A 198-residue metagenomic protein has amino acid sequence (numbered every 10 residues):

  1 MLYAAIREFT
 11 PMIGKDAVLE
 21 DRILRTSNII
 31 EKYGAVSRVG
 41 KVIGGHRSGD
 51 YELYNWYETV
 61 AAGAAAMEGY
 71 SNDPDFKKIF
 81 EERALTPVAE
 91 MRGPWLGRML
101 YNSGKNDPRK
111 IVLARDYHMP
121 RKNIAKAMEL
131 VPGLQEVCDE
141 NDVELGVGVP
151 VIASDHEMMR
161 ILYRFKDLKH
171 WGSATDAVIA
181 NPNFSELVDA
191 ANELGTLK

Functional and structural regions predicted by a protein language model:
M1-K198: Short S/T/G/P-rich N-terminal loop/turn motif that feeds into the first structured element of a domain
